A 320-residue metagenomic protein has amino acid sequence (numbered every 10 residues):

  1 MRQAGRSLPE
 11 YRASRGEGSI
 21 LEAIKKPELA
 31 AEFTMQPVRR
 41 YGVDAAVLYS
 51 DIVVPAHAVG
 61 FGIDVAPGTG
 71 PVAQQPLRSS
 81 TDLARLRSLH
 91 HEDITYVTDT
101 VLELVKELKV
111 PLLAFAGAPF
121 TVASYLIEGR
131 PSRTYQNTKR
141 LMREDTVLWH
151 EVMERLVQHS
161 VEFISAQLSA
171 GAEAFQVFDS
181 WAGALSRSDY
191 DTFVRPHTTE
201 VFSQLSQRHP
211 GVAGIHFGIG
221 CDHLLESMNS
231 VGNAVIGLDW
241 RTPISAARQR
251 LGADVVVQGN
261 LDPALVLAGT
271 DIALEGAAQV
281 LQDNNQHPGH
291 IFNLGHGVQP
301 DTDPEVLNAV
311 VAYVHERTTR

Functional and structural regions predicted by a protein language model:
M1-P67, T199-E200, L274, Q282 (+1 more regions): N-terminal basic, low-complexity leaders that serve as flexible interaction/assembly modules and, when applicable, as
M1-S7, D93-R320: Active-site loop segments of alpha/beta catalytic cores
E10-R12, F61-Q74, Y125-Q136: Short, flexible, mixed-charge acidic loops at enzyme active sites
Y11-I24, S79-H90, N229: Short, basic, glycine/proline-bearing loop/turn elements
A45-V65, L77, A84-H90, A116 (+2 more regions): Glycine-rich, proline-tolerant flexible connector loops at the mouths of alpha/beta enzymes
G68-E107: A gly/proline- and charged-residue-enriched helix-loop-helix capping module
